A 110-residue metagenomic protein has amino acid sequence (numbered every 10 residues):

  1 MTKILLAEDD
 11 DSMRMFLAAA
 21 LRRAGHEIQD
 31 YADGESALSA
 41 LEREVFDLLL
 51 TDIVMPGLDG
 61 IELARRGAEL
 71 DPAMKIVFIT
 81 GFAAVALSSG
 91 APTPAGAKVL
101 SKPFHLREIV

Functional and structural regions predicted by a protein language model:
E8: Conserved acidic carboxylate
M15-R23: Charged docking surfaces used in two-component/phosphorelay signaling
G25-A32, A40: Short hydrophobic/Thr-rich beta-strand motif most characteristic of the beta2 strand and flanking loop of CheY-like
D33, D59-L63: Acidic catalytic/metal-coordinating carboxylates
E42-E44, R66-M74, V85-P94: Conserved phosphotransfer cores of two-component systems
D52, T80: Active-site residues of response regulator receiver
M55: Receiver (REC) domain active-site loop signature in two-component systems and cognate sites in sensor histidine kinases
F104-V110: C-terminal output helix
